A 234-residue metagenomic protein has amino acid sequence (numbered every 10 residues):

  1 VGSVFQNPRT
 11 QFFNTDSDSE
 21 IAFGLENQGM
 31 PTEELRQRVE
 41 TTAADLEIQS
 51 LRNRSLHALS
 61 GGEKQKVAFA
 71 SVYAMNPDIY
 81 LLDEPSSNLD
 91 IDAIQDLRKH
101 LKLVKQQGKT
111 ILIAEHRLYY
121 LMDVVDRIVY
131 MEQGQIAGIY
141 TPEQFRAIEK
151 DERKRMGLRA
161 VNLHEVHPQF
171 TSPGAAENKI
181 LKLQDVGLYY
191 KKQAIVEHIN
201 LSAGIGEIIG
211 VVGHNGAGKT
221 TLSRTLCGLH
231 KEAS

Functional and structural regions predicted by a protein language model:
E33-L51: Conserved ABC ATPase "signature" region
S55-L59, E63: Conserved ABC ATPase signature
F69: Hydrophobic anchor residue at the start of the ABC signature
Y80-D83: Catalytic Walker B motif of ABC-type/P-loop ATPase nucleotide-binding domains
E115-H116: H-loop/switch region of ABC-family ATPase nucleotide-binding domains
Q135-G157: Conserved beta-strand-loop-alpha-helix hinge in the C-terminal portion of ABC ATPase nucleotide-binding domains
V212-H214: The feature captures the beta-strand-to-loop junction immediately N-terminal to the Walker
